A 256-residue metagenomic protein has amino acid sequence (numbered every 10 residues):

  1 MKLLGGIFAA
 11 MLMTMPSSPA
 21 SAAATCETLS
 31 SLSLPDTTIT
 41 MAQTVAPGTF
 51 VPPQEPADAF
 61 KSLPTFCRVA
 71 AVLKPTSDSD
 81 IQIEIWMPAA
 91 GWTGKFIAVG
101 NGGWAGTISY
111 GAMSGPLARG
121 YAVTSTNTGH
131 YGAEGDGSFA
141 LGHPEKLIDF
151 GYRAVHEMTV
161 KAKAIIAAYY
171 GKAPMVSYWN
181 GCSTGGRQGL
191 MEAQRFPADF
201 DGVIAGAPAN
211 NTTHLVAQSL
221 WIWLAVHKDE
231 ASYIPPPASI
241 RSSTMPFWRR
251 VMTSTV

Functional and structural regions predicted by a protein language model:
G5-P16: Bacterial N-terminal signal peptides
P19-G94, Y110-G111, M245-T255: Catalytic-loop region of hydrolases
P75, N101-W104, P208: Glycine-rich His-Gly loop
T93, A98-K172, A217: Cap/lid segment of the alpha/beta-hydrolase catalytic domain
T107, G181-M191: Glycine-rich nucleophile elbow surrounding the catalytic serine of serine-hydrolase chemistry
L147, E192, A198-V256: A catalytic-pocket lid/entrance helix-loop region that shapes and gates access to the active site across common
K172-S183: Alpha/beta-hydrolase fold nucleophile elbow
